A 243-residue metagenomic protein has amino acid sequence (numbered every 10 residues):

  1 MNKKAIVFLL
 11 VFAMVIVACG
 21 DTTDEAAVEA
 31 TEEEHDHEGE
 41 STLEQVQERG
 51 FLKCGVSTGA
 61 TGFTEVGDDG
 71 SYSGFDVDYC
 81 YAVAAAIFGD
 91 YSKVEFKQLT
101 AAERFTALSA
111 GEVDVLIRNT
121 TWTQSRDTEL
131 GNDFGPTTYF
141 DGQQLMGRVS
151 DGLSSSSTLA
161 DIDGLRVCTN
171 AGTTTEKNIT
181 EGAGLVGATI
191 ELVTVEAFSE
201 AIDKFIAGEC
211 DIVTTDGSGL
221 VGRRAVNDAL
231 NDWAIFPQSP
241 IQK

Functional and structural regions predicted by a protein language model:
M1-A5: Positively charged n-region of N-terminal signal peptides that target proteins for export
C19-V28: Bacterial lipoprotein signal-peptidase II cleavage site
D36-R118: Extracytoplasmic small-molecule ligand-binding "clamshell" domains of the periplasmic binding protein/Venus flytrap
G39, V94-T106, S154-S155, L192-A207: Short helix-initiation/N-cap motifs at beta->coil->alpha
K53-G62, G70-I87, T121-T123, F140-S199 (+1 more regions): Bilobed "Venus flytrap"/periplasmic-binding protein-like clamshell domains and structurally analogous long
Y81, A85, K93-D161, N231-D232 (+1 more regions): Acidic, polar ligand-binding/catalytic clefts
E103, I117-E129, N178-L185, S199 (+1 more regions): A ligand-binding cleft/hinge motif common to bilobed small-molecule-binding domains
